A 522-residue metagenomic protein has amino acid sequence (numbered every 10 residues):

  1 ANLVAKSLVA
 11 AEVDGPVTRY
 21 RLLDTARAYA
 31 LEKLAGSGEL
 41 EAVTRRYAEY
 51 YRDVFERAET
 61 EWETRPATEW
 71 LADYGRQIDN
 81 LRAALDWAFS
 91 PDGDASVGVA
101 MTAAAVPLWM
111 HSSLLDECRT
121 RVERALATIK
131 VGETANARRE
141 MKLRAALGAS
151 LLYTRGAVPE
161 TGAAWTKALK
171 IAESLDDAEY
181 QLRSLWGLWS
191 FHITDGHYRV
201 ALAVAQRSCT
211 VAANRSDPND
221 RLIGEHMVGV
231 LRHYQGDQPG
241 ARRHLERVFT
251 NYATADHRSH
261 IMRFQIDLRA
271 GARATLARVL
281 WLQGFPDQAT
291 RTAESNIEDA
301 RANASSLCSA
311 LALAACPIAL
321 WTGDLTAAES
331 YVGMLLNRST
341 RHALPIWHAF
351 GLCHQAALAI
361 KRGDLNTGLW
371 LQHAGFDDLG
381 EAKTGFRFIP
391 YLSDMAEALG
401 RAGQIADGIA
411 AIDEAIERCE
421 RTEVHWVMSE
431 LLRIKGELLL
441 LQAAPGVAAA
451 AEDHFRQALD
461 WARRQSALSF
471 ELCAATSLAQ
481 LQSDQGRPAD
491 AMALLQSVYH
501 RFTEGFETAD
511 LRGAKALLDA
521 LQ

Functional and structural regions predicted by a protein language model:
A1-S37, E41-E49, F89-V106, R119-E123: C-terminal boundary/linker of central alpha/beta nucleotide-binding cores
Y20, D24, A48, A72-I78 (+15 more regions): Start-of-helix signal in alpha-solenoid helical-repeat scaffolds, especially tetratricopeptide repeats
T44-T64, L85-A88, V99-A105, R119-K130 (+2 more regions): Short acidic-capped amphipathic helix/loop micro-motif used as an active-site/signal-coupling element
F55-E59, V106, M110, L152 (+9 more regions): Specific register positions within alpha-helical solenoid repeats of the TPR/Sel1-like families, i.e., one
E59, D92, V106-W109, E133 (+8 more regions): Short coil/turn linking the two alpha-helices of tandem helical-hairpin repeats
T68-E133, M141-T154, Q181-L185, W189-H192 (+2 more regions): Short, well-ordered secondary-structure microsegments that present a prominent hydrophobic/aromatic side chain
L152-L169, E173-C419, E423-W426: Extended non-membrane alpha-helical scaffolds
E160, K170, A410-D413, E417 (+1 more regions): C-terminal non-catalytic interaction modules
